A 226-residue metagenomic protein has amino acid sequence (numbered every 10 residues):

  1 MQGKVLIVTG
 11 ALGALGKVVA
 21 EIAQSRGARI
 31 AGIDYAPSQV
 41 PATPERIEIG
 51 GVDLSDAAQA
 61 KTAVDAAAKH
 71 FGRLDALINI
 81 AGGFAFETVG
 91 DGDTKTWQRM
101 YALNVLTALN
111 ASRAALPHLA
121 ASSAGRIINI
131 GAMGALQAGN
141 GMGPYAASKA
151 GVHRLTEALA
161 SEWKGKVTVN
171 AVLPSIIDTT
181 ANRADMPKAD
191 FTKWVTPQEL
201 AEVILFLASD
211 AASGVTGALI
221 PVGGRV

Functional and structural regions predicted by a protein language model:
L12: Conserved glycine-rich cofactor-binding loop
T88-V89, T96-Q98, I127: Substrate-binding pocket helix/loop in short-chain dehydrogenase/reductase
G90, Q137-G143: Active-site loop immediately N-terminal to the catalytic Tyr-X3-Lys motif of short-chain dehydrogenase/reductase
S112, S148: Active-site helix of classical SDR
A132: Residue(s) in the substrate-gating loop at a strand-loop-helix junction that position the organic substrate next
Q137, A158-V167: Active-site-adjacent segment of SDR/Rossmann-fold oxidoreductases
G165, A171-V172, T179, K188-V226: C-terminal helical subdomain
